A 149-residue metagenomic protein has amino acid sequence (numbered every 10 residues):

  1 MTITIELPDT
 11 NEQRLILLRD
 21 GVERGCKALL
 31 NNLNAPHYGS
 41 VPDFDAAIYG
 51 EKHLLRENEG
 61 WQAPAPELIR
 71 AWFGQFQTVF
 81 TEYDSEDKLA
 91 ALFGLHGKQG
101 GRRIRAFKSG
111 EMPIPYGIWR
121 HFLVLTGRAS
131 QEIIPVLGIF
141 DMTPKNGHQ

Functional and structural regions predicted by a protein language model:
T2-D45, E57-E59, S130-Q149: Short, charged recognition helix plus adjacent turn of helix-turn-helix-like nucleic-acid-binding domains
R24, N32-G39, Q75-E82, G110 (+1 more regions): Surface-exposed polar/charged interaction patches
P42-E82: A short, Lys/Arg-rich alpha-helix, primarily the initiator
E86-D87: Helix-turn-helix DNA-binding elements, focusing on the entry/boundary residues of the two helices that contact DNA
A90-P113: Recognition helix of helix-turn-helix/homeodomain-like DNA-binding domains that insert into the DNA major groove
L92-L95, H121, L125: Short acidic/histidine-centered micro-motifs embedded in hydrophobic/aromatic stretches that mark compact functional
G97, M112, T126-S130, G147: Short alpha-helix boundary/capping elements
S109-L123: Short, basic-rich loop-to-helix N-cap that marks the start of a DNA-contacting helix
